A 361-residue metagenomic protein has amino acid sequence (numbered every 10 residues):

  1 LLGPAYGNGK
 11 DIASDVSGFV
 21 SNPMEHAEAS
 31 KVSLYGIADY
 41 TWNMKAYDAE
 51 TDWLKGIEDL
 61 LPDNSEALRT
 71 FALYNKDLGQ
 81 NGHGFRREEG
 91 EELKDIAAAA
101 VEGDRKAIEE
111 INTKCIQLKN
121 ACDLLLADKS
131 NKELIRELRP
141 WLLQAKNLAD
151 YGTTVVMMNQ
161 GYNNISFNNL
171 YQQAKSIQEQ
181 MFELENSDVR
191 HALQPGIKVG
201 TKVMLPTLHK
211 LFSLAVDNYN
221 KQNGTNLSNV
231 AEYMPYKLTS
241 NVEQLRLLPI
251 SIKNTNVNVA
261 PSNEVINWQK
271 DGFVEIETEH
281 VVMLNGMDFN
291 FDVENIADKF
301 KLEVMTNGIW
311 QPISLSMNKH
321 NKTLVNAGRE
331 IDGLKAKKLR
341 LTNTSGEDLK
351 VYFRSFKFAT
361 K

Functional and structural regions predicted by a protein language model:
L1-N241, A336-L339: Substrate-binding groove of N-acetylhexosamine-processing glycoside hydrolases
N22-M24, E279, T344: Structured loops at beta-to-helix junctions and adjacent beta-edge loops in soluble globular domains
E25-A27, G308, E347: Short loop/turn segments at secondary-structure transitions that flank enzyme active sites
Y151, T201, T207-L214, N220-F300 (+3 more regions): Disordered, acidic Ser/Thr/Pro-rich linker "stalks" and the adjacent N-terminal cap of the next globular domain
K299-Q311, K338-R340: Short beta-strand segments and strand-loop junctions that repeat across beta-rich extracellular domains
V325-A327: Short S/T/G- and acidic-enriched coil/turn segments that sit immediately N-terminal to beta-strands in beta-sandwich
I331-S345: Noncatalytic modules at the cell exterior or secretory-pathway interfaces, chiefly beta-strand-rich lectin/adhesion
